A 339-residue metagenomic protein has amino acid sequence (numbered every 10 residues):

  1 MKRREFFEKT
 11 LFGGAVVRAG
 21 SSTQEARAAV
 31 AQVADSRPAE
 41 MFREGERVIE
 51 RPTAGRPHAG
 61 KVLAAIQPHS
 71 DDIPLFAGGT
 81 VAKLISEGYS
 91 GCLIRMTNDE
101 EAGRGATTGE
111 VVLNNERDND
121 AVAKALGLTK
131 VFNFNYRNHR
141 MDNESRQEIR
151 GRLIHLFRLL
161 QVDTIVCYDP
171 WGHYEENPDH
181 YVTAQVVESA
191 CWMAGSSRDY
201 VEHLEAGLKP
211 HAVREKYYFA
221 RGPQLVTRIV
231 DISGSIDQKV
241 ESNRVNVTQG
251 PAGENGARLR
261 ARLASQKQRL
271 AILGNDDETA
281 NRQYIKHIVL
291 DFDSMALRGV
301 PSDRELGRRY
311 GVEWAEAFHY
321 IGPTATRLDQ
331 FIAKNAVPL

Functional and structural regions predicted by a protein language model:
R3-A29: N-terminal export signals
F7, V30-E50, G55-H58, S196-A212 (+1 more regions): C-terminal accessory domains and tails appended to enzymatic cores
F7-K9, A31-L160: Active-site rim/loop-helix segments in enzyme catalytic domains that contact anionic ligands
A65, R95, N133-N135, C167 (+3 more regions): Structural signal for conserved beta-strand scaffold positions within catalytic alpha/beta enzyme cores
H69, N177-H180, N246: Histidine-centered active-site/metal-ligand motif
C92, V131-Y217: Internal alpha/beta domain cores that form substrate/cofactor-binding pockets in large enzymes and binding proteins
G109-L113, Y181, S233: Short, conserved loop/turn and helix-capping segments at secondary-structure boundaries that abut family-defining
R117-A121, Y181-Q185, S189, D237 (+1 more regions): Residues on a specific face of well-ordered alpha-helices
